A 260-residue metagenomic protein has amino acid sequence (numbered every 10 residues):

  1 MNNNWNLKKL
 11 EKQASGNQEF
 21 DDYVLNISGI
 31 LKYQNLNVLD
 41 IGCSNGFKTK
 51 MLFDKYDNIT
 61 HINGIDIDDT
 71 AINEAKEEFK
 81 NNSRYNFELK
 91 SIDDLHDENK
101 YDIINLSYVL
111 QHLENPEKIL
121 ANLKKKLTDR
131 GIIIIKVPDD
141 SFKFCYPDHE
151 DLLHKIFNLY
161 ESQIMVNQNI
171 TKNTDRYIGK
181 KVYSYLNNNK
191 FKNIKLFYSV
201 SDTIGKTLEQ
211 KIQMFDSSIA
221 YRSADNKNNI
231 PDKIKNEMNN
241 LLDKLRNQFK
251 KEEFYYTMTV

Functional and structural regions predicted by a protein language model:
M1-Q34, F47-M51, A71: Conserved class I S-adenosyl-L-methionine
N2-N6, K195-E253: C-terminal helical/coil "lid" or tail adjacent to the Rossmann-like core of SAM-dependent
L39, N45-D94: Class I SAM-dependent methyltransferase SAM/SAH-binding core
D102-P116: A short SAM/SAH-binding and catalytic strip from SAM-dependent methyltransferases
K118-I132: A short glycine-rich, Lys/Arg-flanked "PGG" loop and its adjoining helix->strand segment in the class I
I135-L208: Conserved catalytic/acceptor-binding region of the Class I
